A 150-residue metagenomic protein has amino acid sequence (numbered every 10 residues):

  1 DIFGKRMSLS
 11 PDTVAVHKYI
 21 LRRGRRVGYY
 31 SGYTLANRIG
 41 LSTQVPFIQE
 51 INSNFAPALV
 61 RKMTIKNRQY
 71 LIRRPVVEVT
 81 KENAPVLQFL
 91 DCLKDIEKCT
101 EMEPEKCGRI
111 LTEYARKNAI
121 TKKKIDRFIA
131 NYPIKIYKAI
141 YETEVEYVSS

Functional and structural regions predicted by a protein language model:
D1, L21-K62: Short gly/ser-rich loop at a beta-strand->alpha-helix junction or flexible surface loop bordering the NTP-binding
D1-L21: Short beta-edge/loop segments at beta->alpha junctions of small alpha/beta modules that act as binding/recognition
R6-S8, A15, Y29-G32, Q49-I51 (+1 more regions): A short linear-motif detector with a strong N-terminal bias
S10-P11, R25-Y30, N83: Alpha-helix initiation and capping sites
H17-R26, K98, M102-E103: Short, charge-rich amphipathic segments
Q44, M63-N67, E82: A generic structural signal for short, non-catalytic loop/turn and secondary-structure boundary residues
K66-R74: A short, charged helix-loop
R73-S150: Hydrophobic alpha-helical interaction segments
